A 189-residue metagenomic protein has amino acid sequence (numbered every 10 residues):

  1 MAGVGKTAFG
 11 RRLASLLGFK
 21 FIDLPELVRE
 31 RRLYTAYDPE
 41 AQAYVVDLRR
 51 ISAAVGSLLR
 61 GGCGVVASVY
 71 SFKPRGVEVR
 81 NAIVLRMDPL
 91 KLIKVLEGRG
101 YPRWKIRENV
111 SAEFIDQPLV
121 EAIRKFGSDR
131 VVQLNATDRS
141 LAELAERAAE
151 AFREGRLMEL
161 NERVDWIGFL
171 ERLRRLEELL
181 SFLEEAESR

Functional and structural regions predicted by a protein language model:
A2: The conserved Walker
T7: Walker A/P-loop
K20-P74, G168: ATP-dependent small-molecule kinase phosphotransfer cores that center on conserved nucleotide phosphate-binding segments
A36, R86-D138, R153: A glycine- and Lys/Arg-enriched "phosphate-lid" helix/loop adjacent to the NTP-binding pocket of small-molecule kinases
E78-V84: Inter-motif core of Ras-like GTPase G domains
R124-R189: NTP-dependent small-molecule kinase module
